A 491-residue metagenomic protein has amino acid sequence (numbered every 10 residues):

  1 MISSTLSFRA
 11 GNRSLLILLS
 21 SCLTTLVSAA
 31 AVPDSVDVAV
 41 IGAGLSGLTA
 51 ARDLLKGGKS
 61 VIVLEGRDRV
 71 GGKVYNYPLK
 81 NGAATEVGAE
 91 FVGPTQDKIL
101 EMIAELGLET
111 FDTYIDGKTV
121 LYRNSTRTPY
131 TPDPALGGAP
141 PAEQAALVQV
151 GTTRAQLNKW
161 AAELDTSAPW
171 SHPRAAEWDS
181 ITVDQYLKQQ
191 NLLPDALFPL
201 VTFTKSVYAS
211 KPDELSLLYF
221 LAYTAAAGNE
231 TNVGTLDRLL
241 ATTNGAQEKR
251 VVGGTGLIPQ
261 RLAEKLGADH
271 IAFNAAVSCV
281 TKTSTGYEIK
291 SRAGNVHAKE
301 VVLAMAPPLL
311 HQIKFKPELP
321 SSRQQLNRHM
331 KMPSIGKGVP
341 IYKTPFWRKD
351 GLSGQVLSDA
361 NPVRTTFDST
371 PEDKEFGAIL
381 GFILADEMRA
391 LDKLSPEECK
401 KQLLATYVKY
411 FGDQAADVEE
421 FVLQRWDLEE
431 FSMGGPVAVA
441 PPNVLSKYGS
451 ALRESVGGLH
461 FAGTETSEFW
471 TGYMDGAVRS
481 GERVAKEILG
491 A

Functional and structural regions predicted by a protein language model:
M1-S3: Context-dependent free N-terminus signature
T5-C22, L26-A491: FAD-dinucleotide binding site
